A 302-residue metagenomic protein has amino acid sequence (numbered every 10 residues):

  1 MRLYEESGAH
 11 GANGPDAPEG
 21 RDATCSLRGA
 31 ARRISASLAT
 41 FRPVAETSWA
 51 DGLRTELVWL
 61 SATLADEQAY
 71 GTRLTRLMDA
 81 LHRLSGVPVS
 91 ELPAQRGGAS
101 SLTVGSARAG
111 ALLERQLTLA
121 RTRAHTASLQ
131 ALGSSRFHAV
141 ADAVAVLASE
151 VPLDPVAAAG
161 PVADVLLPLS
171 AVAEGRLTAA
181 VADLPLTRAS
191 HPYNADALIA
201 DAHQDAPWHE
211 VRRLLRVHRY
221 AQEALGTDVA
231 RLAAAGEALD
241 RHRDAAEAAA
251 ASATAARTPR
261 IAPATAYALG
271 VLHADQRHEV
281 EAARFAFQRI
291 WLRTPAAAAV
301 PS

Functional and structural regions predicted by a protein language model:
M1-S302: Cationic, histidine-enriched alpha-helical/coil surfaces that engage anionic ligands
